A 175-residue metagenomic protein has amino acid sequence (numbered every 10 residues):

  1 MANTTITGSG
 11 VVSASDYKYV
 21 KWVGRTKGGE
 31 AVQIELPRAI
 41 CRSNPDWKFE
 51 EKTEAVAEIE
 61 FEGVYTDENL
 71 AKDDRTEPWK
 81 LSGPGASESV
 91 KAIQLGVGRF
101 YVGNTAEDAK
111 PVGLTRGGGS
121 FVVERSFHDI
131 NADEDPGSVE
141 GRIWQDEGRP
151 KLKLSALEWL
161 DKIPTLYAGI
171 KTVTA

Functional and structural regions predicted by a protein language model:
M1-A175: Signature of extracytoplasmic/envelope-associated structural regions
